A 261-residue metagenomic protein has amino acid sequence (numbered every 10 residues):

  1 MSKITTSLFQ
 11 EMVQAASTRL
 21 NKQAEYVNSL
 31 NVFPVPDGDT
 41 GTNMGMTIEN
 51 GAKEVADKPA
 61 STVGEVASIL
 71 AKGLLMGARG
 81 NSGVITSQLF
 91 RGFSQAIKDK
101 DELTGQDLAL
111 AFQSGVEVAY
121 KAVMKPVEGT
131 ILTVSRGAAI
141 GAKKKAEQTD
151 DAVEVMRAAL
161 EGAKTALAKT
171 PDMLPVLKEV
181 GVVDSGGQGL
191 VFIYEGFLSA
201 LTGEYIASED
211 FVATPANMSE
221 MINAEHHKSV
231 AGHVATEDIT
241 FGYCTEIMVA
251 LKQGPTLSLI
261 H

Functional and structural regions predicted by a protein language model:
M1-I260: N-terminal loops that bind phosphate or other acidic moieties and the adjacent beta-alpha structural core
